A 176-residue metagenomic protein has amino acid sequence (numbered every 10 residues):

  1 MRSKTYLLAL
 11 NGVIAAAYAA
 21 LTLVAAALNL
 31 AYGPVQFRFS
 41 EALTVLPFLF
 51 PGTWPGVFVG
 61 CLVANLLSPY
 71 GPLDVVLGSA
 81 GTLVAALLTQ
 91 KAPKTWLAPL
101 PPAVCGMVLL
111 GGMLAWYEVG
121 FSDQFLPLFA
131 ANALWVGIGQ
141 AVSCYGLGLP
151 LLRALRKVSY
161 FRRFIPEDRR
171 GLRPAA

Functional and structural regions predicted by a protein language model:
M1-P55: Hydrophobic transmembrane alpha-helices
A26-P34, A42, L62-A176: Membrane-embedded alpha-helical hairpins and interfacial helices in multi-pass inner-membrane proteins
V57-C61: Extracytosolic (periplasmic/ER-lumenal) interhelical loops and adjacent juxtamembrane/interface segments of multi-pass
